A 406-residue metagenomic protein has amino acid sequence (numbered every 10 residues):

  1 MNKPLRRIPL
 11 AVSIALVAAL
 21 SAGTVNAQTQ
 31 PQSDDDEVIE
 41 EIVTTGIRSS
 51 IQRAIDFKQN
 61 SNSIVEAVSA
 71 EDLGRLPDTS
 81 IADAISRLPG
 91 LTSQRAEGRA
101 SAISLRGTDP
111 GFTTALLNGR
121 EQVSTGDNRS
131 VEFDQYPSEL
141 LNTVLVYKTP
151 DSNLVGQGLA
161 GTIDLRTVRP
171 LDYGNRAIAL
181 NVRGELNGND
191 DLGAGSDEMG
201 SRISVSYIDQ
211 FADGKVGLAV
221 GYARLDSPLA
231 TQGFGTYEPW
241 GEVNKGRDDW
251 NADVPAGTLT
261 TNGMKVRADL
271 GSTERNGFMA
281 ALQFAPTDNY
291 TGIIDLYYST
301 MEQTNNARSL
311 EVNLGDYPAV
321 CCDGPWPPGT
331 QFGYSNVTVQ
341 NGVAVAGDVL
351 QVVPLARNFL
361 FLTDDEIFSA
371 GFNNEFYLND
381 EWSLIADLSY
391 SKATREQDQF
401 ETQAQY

Functional and structural regions predicted by a protein language model:
M1-D35: Cleavable N-terminal targeting peptides that direct proteins into the secretory/outer-membrane pathway or into
V43-G74, A102, P110-T113, R120: N-terminal periplasmic "start-of-domain" segments of outer-membrane beta-barrel proteins
I81-A84, S101-S104, L116, E132 (+2 more regions): N-terminal periplasmic accessory domains that precede and gate Gram-negative outer-membrane beta-barrel machines
A82-E121, K148: Extracytoplasmic beta-strand/coil segments of soluble accessory domains associated with Gram-negative outer-membrane
R120-K148, E198: Short acidic/polar hinge/loop motifs at secondary-structure boundaries that mediate gating or recognition
L145, P150, P170-D209, V220 (+1 more regions): Short strand-turn segments of transmembrane beta-barrel domains in outer membranes, especially the first one or two
T167, G184-G188, R224-P228, Y298-E302 (+2 more regions): Transmembrane beta-strands of outer-membrane beta-barrel pores
G195-Y317, C322, P327, T363-N373 (+3 more regions): Transmembrane beta-barrel wall of Gram-negative outer-membrane proteins
